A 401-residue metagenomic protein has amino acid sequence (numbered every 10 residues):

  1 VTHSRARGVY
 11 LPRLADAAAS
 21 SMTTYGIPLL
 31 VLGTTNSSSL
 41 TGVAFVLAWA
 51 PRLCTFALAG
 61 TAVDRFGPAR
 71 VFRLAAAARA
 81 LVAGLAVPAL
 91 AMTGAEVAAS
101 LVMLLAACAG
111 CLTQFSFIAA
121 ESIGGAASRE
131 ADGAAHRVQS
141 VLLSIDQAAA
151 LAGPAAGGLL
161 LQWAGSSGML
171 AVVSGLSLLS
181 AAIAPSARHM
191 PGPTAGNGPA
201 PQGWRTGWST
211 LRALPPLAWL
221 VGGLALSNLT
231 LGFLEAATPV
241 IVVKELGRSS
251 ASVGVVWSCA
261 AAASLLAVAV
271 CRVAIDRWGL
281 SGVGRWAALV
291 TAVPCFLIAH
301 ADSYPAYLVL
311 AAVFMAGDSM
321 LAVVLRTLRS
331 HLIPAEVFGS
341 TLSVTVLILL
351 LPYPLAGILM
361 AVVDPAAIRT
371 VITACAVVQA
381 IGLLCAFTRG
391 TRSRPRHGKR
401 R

Functional and structural regions predicted by a protein language model:
V1-R7, A187-G222: Juxtamembrane intracellular "pre-TM" segments in multi-pass secondary transporters
G8-T24, A48-T61, G67-R79, L101-L159 (+6 more regions): Substrate-agnostic recognition of the 12-TM MFS/MFS-like secondary transporter fold
V9, T41, A95-L105, W219-L220 (+1 more regions): Short hydrophobic/alpha-helical segments at membrane-entry points of transmembrane helices in Major Facilitator
T23-G26, L30, T35-G42, S140 (+2 more regions): Small-residue hotspots at the loop-to-helix junctions and early N-terminal turns of transmembrane alpha-helices
Y25-G26, A164-A171, R205-V268, R369: A single, central transmembrane helix in multi-pass transporters
C54-L58, R65, A69-V71, T238 (+1 more regions): C-terminal transmembrane bundle of multi-pass solute transporters/carriers
A77-E96, L289-D302: C-terminal ends and interior cores of transmembrane alpha-helices in multi-pass membrane transporters/permeases
A99-G110, A134-T194, S258-C259, L359 (+1 more regions): Hydrophobic alpha-helical transmembrane segments
